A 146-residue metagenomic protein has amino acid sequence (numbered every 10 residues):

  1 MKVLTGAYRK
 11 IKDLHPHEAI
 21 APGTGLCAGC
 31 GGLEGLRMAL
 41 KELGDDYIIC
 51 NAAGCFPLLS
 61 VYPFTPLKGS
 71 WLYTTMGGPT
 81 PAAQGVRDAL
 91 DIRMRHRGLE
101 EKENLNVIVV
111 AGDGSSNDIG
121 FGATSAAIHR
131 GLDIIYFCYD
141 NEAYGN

Functional and structural regions predicted by a protein language model:
V3-Y139, A143-G145: Cofactor-binding active-site loop characterized by glycine-rich and histidine/acidic residues
